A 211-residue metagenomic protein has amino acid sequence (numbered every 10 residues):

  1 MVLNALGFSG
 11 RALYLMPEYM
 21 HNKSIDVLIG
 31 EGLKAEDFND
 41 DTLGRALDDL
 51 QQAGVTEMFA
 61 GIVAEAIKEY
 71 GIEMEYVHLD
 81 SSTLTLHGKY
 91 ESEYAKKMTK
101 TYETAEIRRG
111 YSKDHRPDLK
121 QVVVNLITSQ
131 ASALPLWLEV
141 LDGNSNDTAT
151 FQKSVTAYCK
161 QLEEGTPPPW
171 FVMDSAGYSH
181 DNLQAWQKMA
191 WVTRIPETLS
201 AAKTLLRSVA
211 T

Functional and structural regions predicted by a protein language model:
M1-T211: Conserved, well-structured functional cores that handle cations and Mg-NTP chemistry
